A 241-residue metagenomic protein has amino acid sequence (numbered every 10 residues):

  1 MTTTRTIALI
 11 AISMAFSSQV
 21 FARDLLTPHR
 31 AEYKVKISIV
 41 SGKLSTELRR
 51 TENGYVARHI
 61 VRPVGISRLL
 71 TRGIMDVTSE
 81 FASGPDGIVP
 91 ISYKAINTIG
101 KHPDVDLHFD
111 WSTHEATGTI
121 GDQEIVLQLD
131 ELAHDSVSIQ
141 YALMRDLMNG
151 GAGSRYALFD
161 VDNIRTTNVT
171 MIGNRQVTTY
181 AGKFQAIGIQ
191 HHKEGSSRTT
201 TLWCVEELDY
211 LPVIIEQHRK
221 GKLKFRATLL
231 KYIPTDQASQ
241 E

Functional and structural regions predicted by a protein language model:
M1-A8: Bacterial N-terminal signal peptides that target proteins for export
L9-I10, V20: Cleavable N-terminal signal peptides
R23-W111, M148-E241: Acidic, serine/threonine-rich low-complexity disordered tracts
I99-M144: Hydrophobic, well-structured mid-protein blocks that either form specific transmembrane helices
